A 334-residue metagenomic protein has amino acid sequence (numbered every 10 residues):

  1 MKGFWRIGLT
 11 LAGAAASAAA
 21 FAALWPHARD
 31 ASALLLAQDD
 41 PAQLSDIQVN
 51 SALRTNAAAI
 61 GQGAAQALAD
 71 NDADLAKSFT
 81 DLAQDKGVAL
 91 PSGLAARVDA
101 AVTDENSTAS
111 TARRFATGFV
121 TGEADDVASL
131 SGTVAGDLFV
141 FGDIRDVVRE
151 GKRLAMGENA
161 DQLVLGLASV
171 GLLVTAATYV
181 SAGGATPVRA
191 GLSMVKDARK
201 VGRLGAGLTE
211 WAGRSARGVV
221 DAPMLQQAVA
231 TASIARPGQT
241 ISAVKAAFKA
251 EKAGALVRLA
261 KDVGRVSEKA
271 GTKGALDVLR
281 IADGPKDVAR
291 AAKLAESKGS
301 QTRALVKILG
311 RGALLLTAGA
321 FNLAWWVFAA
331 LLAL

Functional and structural regions predicted by a protein language model:
M1, A33, V49, T117-V120 (+1 more regions): N-proximal short alpha-helices
M1-A14: N-terminal Sec-pathway targeting helices
M1-G3, A101, E105-A112: Charged, low-complexity, helix-prone segments enriched in Lys/Glu/Asp/Gln
A14-Q38, L334: Membrane-interface motif at the C-terminal end of an N-terminal transmembrane signal
W25-A28, P41-L44, R114-F115: Short acidic/polar alpha-helix capping motifs at helix-coil junctions
L34-S107: Alpha-helical protein-protein interaction scaffolds
A57, A69, A73, D137 (+2 more regions): Solvent-exposed, acidic/flexible segments
A109-E158, S169-V170, A176-L334: Compositionally biased, low-complexity segments of secreted and virulence-associated proteins that act as
